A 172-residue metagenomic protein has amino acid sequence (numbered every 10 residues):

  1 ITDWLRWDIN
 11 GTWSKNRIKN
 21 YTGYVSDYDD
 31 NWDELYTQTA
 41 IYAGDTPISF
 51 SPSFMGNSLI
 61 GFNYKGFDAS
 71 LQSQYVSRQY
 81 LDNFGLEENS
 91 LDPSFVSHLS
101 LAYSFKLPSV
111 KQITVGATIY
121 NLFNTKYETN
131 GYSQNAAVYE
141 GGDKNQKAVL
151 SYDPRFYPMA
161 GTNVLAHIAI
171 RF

Functional and structural regions predicted by a protein language model:
I1-D3: Long hydrophobic segments that form regular secondary structure
R6-W13, I41-F172: Conserved C-terminal beta-signal and adjacent last beta-strands/turns of outer-membrane beta-barrel proteins
R17-A40, Y139: Conserved small-residue
